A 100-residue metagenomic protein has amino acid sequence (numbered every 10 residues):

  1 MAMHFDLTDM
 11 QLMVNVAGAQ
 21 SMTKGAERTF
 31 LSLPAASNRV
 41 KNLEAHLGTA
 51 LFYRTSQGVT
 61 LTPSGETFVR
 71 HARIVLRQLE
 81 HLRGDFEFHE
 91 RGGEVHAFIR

Functional and structural regions predicted by a protein language model:
D6-D9, L33, G65, A72: The N-cap/first-turn positions of alpha helices within or immediately adjacent to helix-turn-helix DNA-binding domains
D9-V16, F68: Short alpha-helical "packing" element that flanks the helix-turn-helix/winged-helix DNA-binding module
V14-S32: Short helix-boundary/capping micro-motifs
R28-T29, V40, L47, F68: Core residues of bacterial helix-turn-helix
E44-L61: A short LG(V/I)-centered, amphipathic sequence patch enriched for acidic residue(s) preceding the LG motif
H46-L47, F68-E90: Alpha-helical linker/hinge and terminal dimerization helices associated with HTH transcriptional regulators
Q57, E87-R100: Interdomain hinge and pocket-entrance segments immediately C-terminal to HTH DNA-binding domains
